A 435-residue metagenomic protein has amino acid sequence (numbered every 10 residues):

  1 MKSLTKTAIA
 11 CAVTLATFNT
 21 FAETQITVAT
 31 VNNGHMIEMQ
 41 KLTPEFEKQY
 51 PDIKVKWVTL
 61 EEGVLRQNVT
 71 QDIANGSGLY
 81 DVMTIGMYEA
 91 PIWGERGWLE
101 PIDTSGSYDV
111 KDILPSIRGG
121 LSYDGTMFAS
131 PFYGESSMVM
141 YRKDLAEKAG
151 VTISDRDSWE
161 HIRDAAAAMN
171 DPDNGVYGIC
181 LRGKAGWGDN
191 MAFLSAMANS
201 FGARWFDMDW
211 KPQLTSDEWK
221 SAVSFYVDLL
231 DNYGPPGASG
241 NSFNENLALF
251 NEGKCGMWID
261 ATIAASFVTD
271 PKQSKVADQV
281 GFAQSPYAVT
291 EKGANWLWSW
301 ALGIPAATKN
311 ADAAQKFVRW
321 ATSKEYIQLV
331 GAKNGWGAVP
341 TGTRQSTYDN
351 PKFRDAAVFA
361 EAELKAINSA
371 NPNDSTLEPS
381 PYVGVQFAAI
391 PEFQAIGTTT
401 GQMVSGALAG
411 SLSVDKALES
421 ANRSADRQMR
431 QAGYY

Functional and structural regions predicted by a protein language model:
E23-N33, I53-V58, D81-V82, I179: Short, well-ordered beta-strand elements
P44-S116, G120-S122, D144, K148-G150 (+4 more regions): Extracytoplasmic "Venus flytrap"/periplasmic binding protein-like
K54, E147, N371-Y435: Conserved C-terminal helix/tail region of periplasmic/extracytoplasmic solute-binding proteins
G86-S137, H161-R163, Y177-G178, N190-F193 (+2 more regions): Hinge/lid segment of periplasmic solute-binding proteins
P91, I263-V276, A288-T398: C-terminal lobe and pocket-closing loops of periplasmic/extracytoplasmic Venus-flytrap solute-binding proteins
E100-P115, G183-G186, F201-S221, D270-K275 (+5 more regions): Short, solvent-exposed loop/beta-turn-alpha elements that line the ligand-binding surface or hinge of extracytoplasmic
D124, F128-F132, S137, R163-P212 (+1 more regions): Extracytoplasmic/periplasmic solute-binding protein
A165-N170, D209-G240, G281-S285: Glycine-centered hinge/linker elements that transmit conformational signals in sensory and ligand-binding systems
